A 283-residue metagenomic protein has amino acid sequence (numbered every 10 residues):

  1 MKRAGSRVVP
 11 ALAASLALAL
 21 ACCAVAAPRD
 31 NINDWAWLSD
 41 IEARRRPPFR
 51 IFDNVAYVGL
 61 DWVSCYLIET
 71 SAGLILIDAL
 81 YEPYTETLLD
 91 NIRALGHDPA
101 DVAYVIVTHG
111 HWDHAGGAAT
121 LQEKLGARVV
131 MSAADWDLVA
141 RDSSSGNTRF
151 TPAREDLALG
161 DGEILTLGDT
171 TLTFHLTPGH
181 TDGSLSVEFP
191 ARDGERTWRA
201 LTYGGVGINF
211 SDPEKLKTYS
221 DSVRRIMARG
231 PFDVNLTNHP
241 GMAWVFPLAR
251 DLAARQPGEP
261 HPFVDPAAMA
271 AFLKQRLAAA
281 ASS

Functional and structural regions predicted by a protein language model:
M1-L12: Bacterial N-terminal signal peptides that target proteins for export
A11-A21: Bacterial N-terminal signal peptides
C22-R29: Bacterial Sec-dependent signal peptides at the C-terminal "C-region" and cleavage site
E42-L95, P99, S186-V206: Conserved beta-strand hairpin/beta-sheet module of binuclear metal-dependent hydrolase folds, prominently
N54, I68, D78, H109 (+5 more regions): Divalent metal-coordination and catalytic microenvironments
V55, P83-E86, R93-I164, M269: Active-site HxH/HxHxD metal-binding segment of metal-dependent hydrolases
L74, L80-P83, E155, I164-T166 (+1 more regions): Metallo-beta-lactamase
M269-S283: C-terminal regulatory/interaction regions
